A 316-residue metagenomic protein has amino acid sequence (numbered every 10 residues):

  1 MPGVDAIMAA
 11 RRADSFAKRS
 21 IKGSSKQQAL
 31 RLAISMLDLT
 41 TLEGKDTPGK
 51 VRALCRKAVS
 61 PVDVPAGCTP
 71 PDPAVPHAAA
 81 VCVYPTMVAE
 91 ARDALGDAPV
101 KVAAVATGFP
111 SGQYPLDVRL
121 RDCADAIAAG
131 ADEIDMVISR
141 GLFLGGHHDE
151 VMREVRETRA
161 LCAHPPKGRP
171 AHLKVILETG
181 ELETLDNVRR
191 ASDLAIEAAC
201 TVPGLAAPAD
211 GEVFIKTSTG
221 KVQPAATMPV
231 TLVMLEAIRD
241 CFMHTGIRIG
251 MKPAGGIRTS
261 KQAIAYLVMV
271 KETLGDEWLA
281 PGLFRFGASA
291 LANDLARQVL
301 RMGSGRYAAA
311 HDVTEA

Functional and structural regions predicted by a protein language model:
M1-S35: Charged, compositionally biased N-terminal leader segments and the immediate start of the first structured element
S24-L32, K45-P76, P85-M251, R258-F286 (+1 more regions): Alpha/beta enzyme core
L42: A short, histidine- and acid-enriched strand-loop-helix "catalytic/donor-clamping" loop that lines the nucleotide-sugar
A290-N293: Short, flexible loop segments at boundaries between secondary-structure elements
